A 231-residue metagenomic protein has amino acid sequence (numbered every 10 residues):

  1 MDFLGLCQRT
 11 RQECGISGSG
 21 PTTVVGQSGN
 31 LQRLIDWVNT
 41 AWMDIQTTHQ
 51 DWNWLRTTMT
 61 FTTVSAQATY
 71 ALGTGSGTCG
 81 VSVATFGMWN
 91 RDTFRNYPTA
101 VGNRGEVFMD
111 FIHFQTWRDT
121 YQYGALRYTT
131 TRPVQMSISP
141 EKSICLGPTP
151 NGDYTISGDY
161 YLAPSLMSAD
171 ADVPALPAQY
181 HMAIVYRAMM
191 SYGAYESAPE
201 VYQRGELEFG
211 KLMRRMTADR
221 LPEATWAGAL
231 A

Functional and structural regions predicted by a protein language model:
M1-A231: Glycine-enriched, solvent-exposed interface loops adjoining structured elements
